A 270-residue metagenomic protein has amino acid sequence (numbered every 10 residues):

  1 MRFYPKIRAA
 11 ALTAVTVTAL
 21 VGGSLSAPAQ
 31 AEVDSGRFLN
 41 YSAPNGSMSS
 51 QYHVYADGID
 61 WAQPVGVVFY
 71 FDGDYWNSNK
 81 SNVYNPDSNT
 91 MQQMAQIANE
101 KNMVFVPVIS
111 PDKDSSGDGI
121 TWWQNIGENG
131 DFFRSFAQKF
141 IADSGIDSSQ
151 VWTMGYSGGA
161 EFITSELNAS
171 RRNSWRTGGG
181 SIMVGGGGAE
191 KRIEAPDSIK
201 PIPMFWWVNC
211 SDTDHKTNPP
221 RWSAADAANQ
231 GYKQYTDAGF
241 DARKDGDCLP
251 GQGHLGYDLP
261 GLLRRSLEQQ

Functional and structural regions predicted by a protein language model:
R2, T18, A27-V67, Q230-R243 (+2 more regions): A domain-start/cap signature at the N-terminus of enzymes
R2-A14: Bacterial N-terminal signal peptides that target proteins for export
A62-W76, N82: Short beta-strand element of the alpha/beta-hydrolase
N82-V106: Short amphipathic alpha-helix adjacent to the substrate-entry channel of hydrolases
N99, M103-E128: Cap/lid segment of the alpha/beta-hydrolase catalytic domain
I120-S144: Alpha/beta-hydrolase active-site loop
A142-K200: Primarily recognizes the serine-hydrolase "nucleophile elbow" in alpha/beta-hydrolase and SGNH/GDSL folds
F205-W207, S211-T213, A228-Q270: C-terminal catalytic histidine-bearing segment of alpha/beta-hydrolase fold enzymes
